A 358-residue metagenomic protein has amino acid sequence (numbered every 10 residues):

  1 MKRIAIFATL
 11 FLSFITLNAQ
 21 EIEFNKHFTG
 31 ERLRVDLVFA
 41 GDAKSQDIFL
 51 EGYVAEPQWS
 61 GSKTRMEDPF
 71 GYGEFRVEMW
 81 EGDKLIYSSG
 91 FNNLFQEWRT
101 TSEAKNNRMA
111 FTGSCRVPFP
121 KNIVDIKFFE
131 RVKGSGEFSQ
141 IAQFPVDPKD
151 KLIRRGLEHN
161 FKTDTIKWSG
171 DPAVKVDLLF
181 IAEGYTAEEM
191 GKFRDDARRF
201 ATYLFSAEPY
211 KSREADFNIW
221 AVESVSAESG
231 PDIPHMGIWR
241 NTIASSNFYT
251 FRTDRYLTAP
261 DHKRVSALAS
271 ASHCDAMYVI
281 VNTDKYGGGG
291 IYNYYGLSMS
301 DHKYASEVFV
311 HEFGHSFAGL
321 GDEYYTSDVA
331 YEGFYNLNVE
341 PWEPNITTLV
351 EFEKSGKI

Functional and structural regions predicted by a protein language model:
M1-I22: Bacterial Sec-dependent N-terminal signal peptides
E21, F28-I48, Y324-I358: Replace "(M1/M4/M9/M12/WLM)" with "(e.g., M1/M4/M8/M9/M12/M26/WLM)" and add "not limited to" to clarify scope
H27-K151: Beta-strand-enriched, solvent-exposed domains that form extended recognition/catalytic surfaces
K151-K211, A221-P231, T250: Fold-level signature of zinc-dependent metallopeptidase catalytic domains
G184-A187, V225-S229, T283-G288, K303-A305 (+1 more regions): Solvent-exposed loop/turn segments at secondary-structure junctions within structured extracellular/periplasmic domains
M190-F193, G288-E312: Short pre-active-site segment immediately N-terminal to the catalytic Zn-binding motif
D216-Y292: Active-site-proximal segments of metallohydrolase catalytic domains
F313-V329: Catalytic Zn2+-binding segment of zinc metalloproteases
